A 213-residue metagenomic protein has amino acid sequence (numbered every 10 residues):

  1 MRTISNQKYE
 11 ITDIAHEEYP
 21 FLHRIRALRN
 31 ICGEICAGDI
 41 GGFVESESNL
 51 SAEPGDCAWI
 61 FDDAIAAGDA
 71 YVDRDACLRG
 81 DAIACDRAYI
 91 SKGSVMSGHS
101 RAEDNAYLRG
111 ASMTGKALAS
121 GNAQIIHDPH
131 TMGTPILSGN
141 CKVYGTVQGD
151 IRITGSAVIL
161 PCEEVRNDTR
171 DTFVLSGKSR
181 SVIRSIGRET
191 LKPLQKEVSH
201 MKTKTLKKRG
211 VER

Functional and structural regions predicted by a protein language model:
M1-C57, D63, D81, R87 (+7 more regions): Terminal amphipathic alpha-helical/low-complexity segments used for targeting or macromolecular assembly
S48, A58, A64, A70 (+19 more regions): Residues at the loop-to-beta-strand transition
